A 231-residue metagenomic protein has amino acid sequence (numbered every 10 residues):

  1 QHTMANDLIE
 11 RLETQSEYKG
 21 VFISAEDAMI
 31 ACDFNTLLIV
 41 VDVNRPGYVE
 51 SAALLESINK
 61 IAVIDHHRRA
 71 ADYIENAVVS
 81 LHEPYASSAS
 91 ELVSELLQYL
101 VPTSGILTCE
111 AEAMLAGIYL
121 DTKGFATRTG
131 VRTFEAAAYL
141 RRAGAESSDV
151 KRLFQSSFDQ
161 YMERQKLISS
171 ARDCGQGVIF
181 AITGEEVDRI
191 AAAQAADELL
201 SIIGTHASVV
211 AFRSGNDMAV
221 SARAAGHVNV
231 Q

Functional and structural regions predicted by a protein language model:
Q1-S16, M29-L37, L120-Q231: Hydrophobic helix-and-loop "lid/oligomerization" segment in the mid-to-C-terminal part of catalytic domains
L8-R11, T36-N44, I61-I64, V78-S88 (+3 more regions): Noncatalytic linker/hinge segments flanking ATPase motor cores
Y18-N76: Active-site cofactor/cluster-binding pocket
K19, T103-S104, H206: Secondary-structure boundary/capping positions in well-ordered alpha/beta enzyme cores
K19-A31, L92-L97, G175-V178: Short, basic, helix/turn surface patches
E26-M29, V49-A53, S80-P84, T103-G105 (+2 more regions): A generic local secondary-structure boundary/capping motif
L54, R69-I74, E91-L97, S147-V150 (+1 more regions): Short C-terminal domain-edge/linker segments immediately following a structured domain
H66-A138: Short alpha-helices
